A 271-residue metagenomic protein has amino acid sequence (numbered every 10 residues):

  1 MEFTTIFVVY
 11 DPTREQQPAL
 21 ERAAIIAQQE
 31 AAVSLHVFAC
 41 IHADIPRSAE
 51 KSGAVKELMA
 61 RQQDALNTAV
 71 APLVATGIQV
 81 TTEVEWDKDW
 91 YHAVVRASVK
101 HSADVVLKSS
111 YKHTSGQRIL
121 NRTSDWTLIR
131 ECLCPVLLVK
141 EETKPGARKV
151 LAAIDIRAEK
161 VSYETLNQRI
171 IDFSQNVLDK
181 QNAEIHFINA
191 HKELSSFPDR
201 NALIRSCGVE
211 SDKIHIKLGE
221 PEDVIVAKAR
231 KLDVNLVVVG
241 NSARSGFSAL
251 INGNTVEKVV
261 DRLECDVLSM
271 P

Functional and structural regions predicted by a protein language model:
M1, A71-V106, E193, S206-V237 (+2 more regions): Structural beta-alpha unit
M1-G53, G146-S211: Small/aliphatic-rich secondary-structure junction motif
Q16, Q62, N121, Y163-I170 (+2 more regions): Short, conserved glycine- and acidic-residue-centered signature motifs in active-site or ligand-binding loops
I26, E30-K100: Ordered, small/hydrophobic-rich secondary-structure cores
H36-F38, T81-E85, L137, H186-I188 (+2 more regions): General small-molecule cofactor/ligand-binding pocket signal
G53-K56, V99-H101, S124-D125, A153-I156 (+2 more regions): Short, hinge-like loop/turn segments at secondary-structure boundaries
R96-K144, A229-P271: Gly/Ser-rich helix-loop-strand patches that form or flank binding pockets for ribonucleotide-derived cofactors
